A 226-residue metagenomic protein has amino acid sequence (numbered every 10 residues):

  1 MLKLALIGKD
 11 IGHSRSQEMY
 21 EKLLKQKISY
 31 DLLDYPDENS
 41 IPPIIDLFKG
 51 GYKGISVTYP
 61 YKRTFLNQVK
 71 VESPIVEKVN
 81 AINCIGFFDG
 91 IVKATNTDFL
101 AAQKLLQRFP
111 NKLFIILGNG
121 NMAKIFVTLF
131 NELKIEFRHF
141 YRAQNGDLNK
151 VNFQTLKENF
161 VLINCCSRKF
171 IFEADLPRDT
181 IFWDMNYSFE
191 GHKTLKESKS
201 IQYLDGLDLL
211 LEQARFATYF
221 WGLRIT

Functional and structural regions predicted by a protein language model:
L2-Q107, F189, E197, I201: Phosphate/diphosphate ligand-binding glycine-rich loop within oxidoreductases
K3, G54, L113, V161-I163 (+1 more regions): Structural motif
G8, N96-L100, L106-L133, H139-Y141: Glycine-rich adenosine-cofactor-binding loop
Y30, F114, I135-R138, C165 (+1 more regions): Hydrophobic anchor at the start of a short beta-strand that flanks the dinucleotide cofactor-binding loop
N39-I44, V151-N152, F172: Short acidic active-site motifs
R142-N152: Adenosine-cofactor binding site in Rossmann-like domains, unifying the SAM/SAH pocket of S-adenosylmethionine-dependent
N152-L176, W183-Y187: Rossmann-like NAD(P)-binding element
I181-I225: Rossmann-fold NAD(P)-binding glycine/threonine-rich loop
